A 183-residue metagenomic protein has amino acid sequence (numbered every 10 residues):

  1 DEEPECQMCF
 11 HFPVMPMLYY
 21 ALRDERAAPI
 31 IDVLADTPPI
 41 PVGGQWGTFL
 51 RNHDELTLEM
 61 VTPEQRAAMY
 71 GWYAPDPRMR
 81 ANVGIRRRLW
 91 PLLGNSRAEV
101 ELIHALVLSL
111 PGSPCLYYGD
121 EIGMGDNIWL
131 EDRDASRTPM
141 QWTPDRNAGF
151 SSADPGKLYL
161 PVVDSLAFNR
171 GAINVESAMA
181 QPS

Functional and structural regions predicted by a protein language model:
D1-S183: Active-site and adjacent substrate-binding regions of carbohydrate-active enzymes
